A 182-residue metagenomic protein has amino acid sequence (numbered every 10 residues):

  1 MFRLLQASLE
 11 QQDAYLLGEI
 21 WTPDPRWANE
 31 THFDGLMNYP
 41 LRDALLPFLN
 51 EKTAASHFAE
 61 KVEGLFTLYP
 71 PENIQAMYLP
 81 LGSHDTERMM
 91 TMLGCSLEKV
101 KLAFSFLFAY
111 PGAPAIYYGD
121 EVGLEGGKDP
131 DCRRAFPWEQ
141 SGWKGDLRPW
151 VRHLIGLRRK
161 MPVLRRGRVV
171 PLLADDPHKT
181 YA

Functional and structural regions predicted by a protein language model:
M1-E72, F106, E125-H153, P162: Active-site-proximal helices and loops of the catalytic beta/alpha 8
Q11, N73-I74, A109-G112, P177: Short, well-ordered loop/turn elements at secondary-structure boundaries
Y15-G18, Y78-P80, F108-A109, A115-Y118 (+1 more regions): Structural recognition of the beta-strand scaffold that forms the well-ordered cores of secreted hydrolase catalytic
T22, D85-T86, E121-G123: Short, glycine-/Ser/Thr-/acidic-enriched flexible segments
L49-K52, S56-A59, E87, T91-K99: Aromatic-anchored helix/helix-loop segment that forms the rim or "lid" of small-molecule/cofactor binding pockets
P71-C95: Active-site clefts of carbohydrate-active enzymes
L97-V100, P111-I116, D120-A182: Carbohydrate-interacting/catalytic domains
L102-F104: Conserved glycine-rich, hydrophobic/aromatic-active-site segments that form phosphate/pyrophosphate or metal-binding
